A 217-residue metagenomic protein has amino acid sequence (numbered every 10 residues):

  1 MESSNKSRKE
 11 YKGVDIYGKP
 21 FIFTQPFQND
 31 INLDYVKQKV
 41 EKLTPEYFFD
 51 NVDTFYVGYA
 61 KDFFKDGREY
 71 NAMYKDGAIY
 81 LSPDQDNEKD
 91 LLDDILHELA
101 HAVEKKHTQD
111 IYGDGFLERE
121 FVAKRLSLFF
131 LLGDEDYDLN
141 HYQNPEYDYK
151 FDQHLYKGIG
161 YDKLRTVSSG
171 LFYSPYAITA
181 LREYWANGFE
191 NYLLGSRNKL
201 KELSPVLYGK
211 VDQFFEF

Functional and structural regions predicted by a protein language model:
M1-Q25, D30-D34: Sequence termini and other peripheral, non-core segments
K19, Q25-P26, F48-F217: Active-site-flanking segments in enzyme catalytic domains
F27-V52: Zn2+-dependent metallopeptidase catalytic core
